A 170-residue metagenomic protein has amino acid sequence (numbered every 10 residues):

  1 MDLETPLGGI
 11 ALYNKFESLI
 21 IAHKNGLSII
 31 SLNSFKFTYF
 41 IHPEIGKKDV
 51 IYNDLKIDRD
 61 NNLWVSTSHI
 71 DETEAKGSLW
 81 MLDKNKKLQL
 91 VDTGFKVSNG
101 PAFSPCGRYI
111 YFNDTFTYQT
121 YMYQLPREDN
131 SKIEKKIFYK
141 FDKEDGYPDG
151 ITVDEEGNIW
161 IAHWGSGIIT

Functional and structural regions predicted by a protein language model:
M1-D2, K24-L27: Beta-propeller domains
M1-L3, T38-I45, K86-T93, E134-F141: A short beta-strand motif characteristic of beta-propeller blades
E4, I30-L32: An N-terminal-biased, well-structured beta-alpha scaffold segment characteristic of Rossmann-like dinucleotide-binding
E4-I20, I45-S66, V91-Y109, F141-I159 (+1 more regions): Beta-rich, blade/repeat-based domains predominating in secreted/periplasmic proteins but also intracellular
G26-S28, G77-W80, Q119-Y121, I168-T170: A short loop-to-beta-strand structural motif that recurs across blades of beta-propeller domains
I70-K76, T115-Y118, W164-G165: Short, solvent-exposed loop/turn segments at conserved positions within beta-propeller repeat blades
Y111-D114, T120-Y123, F138-Y139, T152 (+1 more regions): Short, conserved beta-strand edge motifs with alternating hydrophobic and charged residues
Y123-S131: Short loop/turn segments immediately following beta-strands, especially the blade-tip and inter-blade linker loops
